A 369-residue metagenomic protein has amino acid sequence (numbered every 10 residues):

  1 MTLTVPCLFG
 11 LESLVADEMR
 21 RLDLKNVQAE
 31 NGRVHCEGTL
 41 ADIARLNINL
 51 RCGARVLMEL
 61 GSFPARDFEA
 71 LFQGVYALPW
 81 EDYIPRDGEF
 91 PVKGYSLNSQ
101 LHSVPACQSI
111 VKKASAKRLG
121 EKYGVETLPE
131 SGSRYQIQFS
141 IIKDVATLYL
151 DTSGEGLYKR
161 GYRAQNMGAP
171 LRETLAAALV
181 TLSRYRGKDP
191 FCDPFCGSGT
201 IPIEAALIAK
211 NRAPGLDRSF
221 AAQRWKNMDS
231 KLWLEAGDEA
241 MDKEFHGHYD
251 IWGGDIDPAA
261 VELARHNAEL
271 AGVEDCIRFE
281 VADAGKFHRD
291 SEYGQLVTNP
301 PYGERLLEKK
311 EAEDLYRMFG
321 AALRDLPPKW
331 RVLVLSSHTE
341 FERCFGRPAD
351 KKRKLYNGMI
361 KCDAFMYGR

Functional and structural regions predicted by a protein language model:
M1-S133: Non-catalytic nucleic-acid substrate-recognition regions in nucleic-acid-modifying enzymes
M19, V92, F139, N299 (+1 more regions): Residue-level signal for inorganic ion chemistry
L97-Q100, G156, P301-R305: A short, flexible beta-alpha/helix-coil linker loop
I137-S153, F365: C-terminal edge-of-domain segments
L148-R184: SAM-dependent Rossmann-like transferase core, predominantly class I methyltransferases with a strong bias toward
L171-R289, E304-R305, K309-E313: Conserved S-adenosyl-L-methionine
D283-K286, D290-R369: C-terminal catalytic and target-recognition region of SAM-dependent MTase-like enzymes, primarily methyltransferases
